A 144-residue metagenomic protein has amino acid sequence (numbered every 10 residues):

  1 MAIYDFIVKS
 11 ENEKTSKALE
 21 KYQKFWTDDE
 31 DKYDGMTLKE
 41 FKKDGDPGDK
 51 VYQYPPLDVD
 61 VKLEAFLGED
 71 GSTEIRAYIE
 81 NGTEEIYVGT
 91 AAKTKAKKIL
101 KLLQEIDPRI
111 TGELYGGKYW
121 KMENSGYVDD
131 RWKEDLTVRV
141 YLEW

Functional and structural regions predicted by a protein language model:
M1-W144: Conserved active-site motif detector
